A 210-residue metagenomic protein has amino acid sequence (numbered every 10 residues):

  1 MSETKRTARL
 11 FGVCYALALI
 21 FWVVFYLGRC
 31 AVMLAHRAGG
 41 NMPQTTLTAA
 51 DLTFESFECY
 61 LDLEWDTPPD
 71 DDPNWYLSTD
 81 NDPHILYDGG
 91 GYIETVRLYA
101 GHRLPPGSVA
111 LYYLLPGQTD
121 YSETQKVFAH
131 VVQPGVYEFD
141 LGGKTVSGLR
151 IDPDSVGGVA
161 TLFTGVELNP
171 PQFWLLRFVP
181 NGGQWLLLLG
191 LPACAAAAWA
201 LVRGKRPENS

Functional and structural regions predicted by a protein language model:
M1-E3: Short, Lys/Arg-rich, polar N-terminal cytosolic tail immediately upstream of the first transmembrane signal-anchor
T7-G90, T164-W185: Glycan-recognition and processing domains
Y26, G190-K205: Alpha-helical transmembrane segments
F54-E138: Extracellular ligand-binding interfaces
H102-P106, K144, V156-G157: Short proline/glycine-enriched turn/loop motifs at strand-loop junctions of beta-rich domains
E138-T145: Short, hydrophobic beta-strand segments
R150-G158: Short beta-strand-plus-loop segments that form exposed binding edges in beta-rich domains
R206-S210: Cytoplasmic C-terminal tails of single-pass
